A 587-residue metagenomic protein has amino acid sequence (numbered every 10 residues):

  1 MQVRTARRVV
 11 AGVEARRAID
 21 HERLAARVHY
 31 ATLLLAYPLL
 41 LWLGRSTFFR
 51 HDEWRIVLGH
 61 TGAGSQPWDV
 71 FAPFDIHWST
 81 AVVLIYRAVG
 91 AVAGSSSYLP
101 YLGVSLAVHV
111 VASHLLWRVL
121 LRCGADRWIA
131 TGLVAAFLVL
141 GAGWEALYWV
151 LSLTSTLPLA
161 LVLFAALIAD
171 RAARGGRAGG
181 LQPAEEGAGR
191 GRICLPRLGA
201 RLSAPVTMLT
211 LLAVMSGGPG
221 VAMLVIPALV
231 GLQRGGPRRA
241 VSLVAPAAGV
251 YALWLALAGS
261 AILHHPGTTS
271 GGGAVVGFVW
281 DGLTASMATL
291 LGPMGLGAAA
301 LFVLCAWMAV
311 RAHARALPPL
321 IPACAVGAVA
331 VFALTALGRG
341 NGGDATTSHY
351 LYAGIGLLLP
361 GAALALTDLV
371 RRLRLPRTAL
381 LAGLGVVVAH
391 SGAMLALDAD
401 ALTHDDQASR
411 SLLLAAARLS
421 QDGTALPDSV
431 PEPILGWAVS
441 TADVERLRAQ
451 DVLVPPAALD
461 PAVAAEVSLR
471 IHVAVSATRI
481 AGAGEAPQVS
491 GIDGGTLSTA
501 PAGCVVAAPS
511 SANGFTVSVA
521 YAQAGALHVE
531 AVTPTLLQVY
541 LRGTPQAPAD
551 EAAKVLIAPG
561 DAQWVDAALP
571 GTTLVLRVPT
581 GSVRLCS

Functional and structural regions predicted by a protein language model:
A6, R17, R23-D69, P73-I76 (+9 more regions): Intrinsically disordered, polar/acidic, low-complexity terminal segments
T80, Y98, L102, G132-L159: Aromatic- and kink-enriched transmembrane "portal" helix at the membrane-lumen/periplasm boundary that abuts
L116, L120-L140, A160, G179 (+1 more regions): Transmembrane-helix signature of polytopic, membrane-embedded enzymes that assemble or transfer cell-envelope glycans
L133, T154-G176, L357-G361: Specific aromatic-rich, kink-prone transmembrane helix
L147, S155, G343-L369: Hydrophobic/aromatic-rich transmembrane helices and adjacent perimembrane loops
V162-S203: Membrane-interface transmembrane helices that cradle and orient dolichyl/undecaprenyl
R192, V221-A252: Perimembrane helix-loop-helix junctions
L202-G217, L224-A228: Membrane-interface alpha helices of multi-pass inner-membrane proteins
